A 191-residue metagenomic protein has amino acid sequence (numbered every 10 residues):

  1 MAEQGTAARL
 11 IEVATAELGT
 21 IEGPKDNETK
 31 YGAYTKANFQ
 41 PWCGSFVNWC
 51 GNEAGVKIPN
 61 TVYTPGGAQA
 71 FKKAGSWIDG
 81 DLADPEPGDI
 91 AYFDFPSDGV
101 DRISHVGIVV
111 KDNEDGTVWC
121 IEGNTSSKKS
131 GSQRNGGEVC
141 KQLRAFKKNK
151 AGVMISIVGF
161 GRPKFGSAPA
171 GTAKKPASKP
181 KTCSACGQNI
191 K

Functional and structural regions predicted by a protein language model:
M1-V56, I155, R162-A177, A185: N-terminal capping segments
Q4, V100-K191: Aromatic- and glycine-rich peptidoglycan recognition patches
A8-I11, V56-S130: ...with weaker cross-activation on analogous glycine-rich loops/strands in unrelated enzymes
Y31, F71, V139: Short clusters of hydrophobic/aromatic residues that line enzyme substrate/ligand-binding pockets
T35, G75, D81, L143 (+1 more regions): Solvent-exposed, flexible loop/coil residues
S45, V62, A70, Y92-D94 (+3 more regions): Intrinsic disorder/low-structure terminal segments
